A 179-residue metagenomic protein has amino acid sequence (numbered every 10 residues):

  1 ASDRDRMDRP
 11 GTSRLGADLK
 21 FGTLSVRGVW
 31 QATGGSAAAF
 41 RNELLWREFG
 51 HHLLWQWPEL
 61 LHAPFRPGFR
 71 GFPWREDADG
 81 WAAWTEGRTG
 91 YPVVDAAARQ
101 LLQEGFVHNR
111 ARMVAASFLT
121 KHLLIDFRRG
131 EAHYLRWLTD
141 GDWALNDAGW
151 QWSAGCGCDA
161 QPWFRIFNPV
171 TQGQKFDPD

Functional and structural regions predicted by a protein language model:
S2-D179: C-terminal catalytic domain of photolyase/cryptochrome flavoproteins, centering on the FAD-binding pocket
